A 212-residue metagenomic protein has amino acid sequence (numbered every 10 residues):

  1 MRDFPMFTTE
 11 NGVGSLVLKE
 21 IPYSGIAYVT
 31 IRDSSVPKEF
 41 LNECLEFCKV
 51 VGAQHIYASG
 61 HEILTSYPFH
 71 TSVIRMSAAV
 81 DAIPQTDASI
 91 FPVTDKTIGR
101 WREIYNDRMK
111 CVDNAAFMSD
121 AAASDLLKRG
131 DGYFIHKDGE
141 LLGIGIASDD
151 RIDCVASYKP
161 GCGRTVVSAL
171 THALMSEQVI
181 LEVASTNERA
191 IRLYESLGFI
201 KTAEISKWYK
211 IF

Functional and structural regions predicted by a protein language model:
M1, P84-A116: Short amphipathic alpha-helix that is part of the acyltransferase structural core
M1-E10, C111-D138: Active-site rim helix/loop that mediates acceptor-substrate recognition in acyltransferases
M1-L45, K137-K159: Conserved donor-binding loop and adjoining core beta-sheet/short helix segment in diverse acyl/aminoacyl transferases
T9, L45-K49, I56-A58, L64-T65 (+4 more regions): Alpha-helix C-terminal capping segments
I31-A88, I205-K210: Acyl-donor-binding surface of acyltransferase catalytic domains
V36-C48, K159-M175, I191-S196: Conserved acetyl-CoA-binding loop-helix of GNAT-fold acetyltransferases
A58, I152, V179-V183: Conserved hydrophobic beta-strand within the GNAT/NAT acetyltransferase core sheet that lines the active-site cleft
H61-S72, R164, T186-E204: Conserved active-site alpha-helix within GNAT-family acetyltransferase domains
